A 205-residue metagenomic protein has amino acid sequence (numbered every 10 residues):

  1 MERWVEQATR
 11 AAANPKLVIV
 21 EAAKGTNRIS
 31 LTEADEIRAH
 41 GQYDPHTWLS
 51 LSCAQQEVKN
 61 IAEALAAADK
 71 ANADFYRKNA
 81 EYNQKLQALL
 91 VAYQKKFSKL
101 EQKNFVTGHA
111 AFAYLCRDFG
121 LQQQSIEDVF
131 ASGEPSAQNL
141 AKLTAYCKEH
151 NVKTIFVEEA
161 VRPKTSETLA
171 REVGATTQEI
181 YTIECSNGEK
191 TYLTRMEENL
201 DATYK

Functional and structural regions predicted by a protein language model:
M1-K205: Extracytoplasmic metal-acquisition and chelation regions
